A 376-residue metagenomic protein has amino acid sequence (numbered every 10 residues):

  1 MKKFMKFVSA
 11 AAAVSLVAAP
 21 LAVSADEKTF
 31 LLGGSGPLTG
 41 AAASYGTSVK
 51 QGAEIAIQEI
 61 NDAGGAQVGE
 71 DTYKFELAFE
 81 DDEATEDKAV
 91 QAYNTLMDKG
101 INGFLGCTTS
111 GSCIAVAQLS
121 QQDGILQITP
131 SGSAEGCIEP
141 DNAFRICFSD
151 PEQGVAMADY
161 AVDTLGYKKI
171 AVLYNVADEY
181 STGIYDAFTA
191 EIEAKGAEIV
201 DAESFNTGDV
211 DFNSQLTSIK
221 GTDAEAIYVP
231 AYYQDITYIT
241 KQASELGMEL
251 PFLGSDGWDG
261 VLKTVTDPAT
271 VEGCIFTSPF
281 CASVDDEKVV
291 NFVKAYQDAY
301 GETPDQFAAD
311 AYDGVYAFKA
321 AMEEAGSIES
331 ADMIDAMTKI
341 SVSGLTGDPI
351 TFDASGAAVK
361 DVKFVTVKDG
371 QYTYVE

Functional and structural regions predicted by a protein language model:
M1-L31, D62, V68-G69, D98 (+2 more regions): Short, low-complexity disordered leader/linker segments with a strong preference for bacterial N-terminal type II
G33-E54, E80-E86, T109-G111, L173-T182 (+2 more regions): Extracytoplasmic "Venus flytrap"
S44-Q51, A66-C137, I146, F205-V210 (+2 more regions): Beta-alpha junction/loop-to-helix N-cap segments that form part of ligand/metal-binding clefts
A89, I146-K169, T182-I184, D209-N213 (+4 more regions): Hydrophobic alpha-helical segments within soluble ligand-binding/sensing domains
S120-Q122, I184-T277: Extracellular/periplasmic bilobed ligand-binding domains
A143-S204, A226, F318: An alpha-beta-alpha
T240-Y312, T366, Y372-Y374: Extracellular/periplasmic periplasmic-binding protein-like sensory domains
D298-A308, K319-Q371: Segments of small-molecule ligand-sensing domains
